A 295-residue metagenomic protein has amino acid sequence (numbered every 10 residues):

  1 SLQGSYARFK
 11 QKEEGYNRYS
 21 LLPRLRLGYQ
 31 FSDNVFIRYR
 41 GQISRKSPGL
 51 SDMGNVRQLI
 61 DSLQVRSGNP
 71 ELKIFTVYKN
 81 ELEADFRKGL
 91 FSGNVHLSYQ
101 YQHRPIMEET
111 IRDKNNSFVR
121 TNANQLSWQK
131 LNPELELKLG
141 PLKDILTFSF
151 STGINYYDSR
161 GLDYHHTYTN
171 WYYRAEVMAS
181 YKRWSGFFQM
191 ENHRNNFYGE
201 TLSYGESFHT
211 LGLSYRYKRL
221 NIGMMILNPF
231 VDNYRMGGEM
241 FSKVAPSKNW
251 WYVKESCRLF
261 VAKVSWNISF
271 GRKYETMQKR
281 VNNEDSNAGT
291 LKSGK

Functional and structural regions predicted by a protein language model:
S1-E14, R18-G28, D144-S149, I154 (+1 more regions): Surface-exposed extracellular loop regions of Gram-negative outer-membrane beta-barrel proteins
L2-Y6, Y39-I43, A84-F86, V95-Y101 (+6 more regions): Transmembrane beta-barrel strands of outer-membrane/channel proteins
E13-S20, I60, P70-T76, R120-Q129 (+3 more regions): Replace "Gram-negative outer membrane beta-barrel proteins" with "bacterial and organellar outer membrane beta-barrel
L21, L27-D33, T76, F86-L90 (+5 more regions): Outer-membrane beta-barrel strand-turn architecture
D33-Y78, L97-S117, F230-P246: Surface-exposed extracellular loop regions of Gram-negative outer-membrane beta-barrel proteins, predominantly
N69, K73, K88, S92-S151 (+1 more regions): Outer membrane beta-barrel strand-and-loop segments of large Gram-negative receptors, especially TonB-dependent
T152-S159, T169-R216, L220, M225-K248: C-terminal beta-barrel architecture of Gram-negative outer-membrane proteins
Y217-K295: C-terminal beta-signal and adjacent terminal beta-strands/loops of Gram-negative outer-membrane beta-barrel proteins
